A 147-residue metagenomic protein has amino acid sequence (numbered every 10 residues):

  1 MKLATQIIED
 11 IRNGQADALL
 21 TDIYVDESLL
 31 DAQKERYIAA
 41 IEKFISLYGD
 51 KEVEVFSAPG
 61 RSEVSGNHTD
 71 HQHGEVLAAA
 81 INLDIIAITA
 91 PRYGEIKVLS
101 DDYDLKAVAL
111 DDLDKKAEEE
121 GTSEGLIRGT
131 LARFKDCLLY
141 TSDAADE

Functional and structural regions predicted by a protein language model:
M1-A79, I96: N-terminal, positively charged, Ser/Thr/Ala/Gly-biased leader segments that form transit/presequence-like amphipathic
T21-I23, R61-S65, Q72, K106-S123 (+1 more regions): Cysteine-centered functional microenvironments
K43, R133-C137: A generic secondary-structure signal
L47-V53, A117-E120, C137: Cytochrome P450 catalytic-domain "roof"
A80-D84: Extended active-site and interfacial segments that coordinate phosphate-rich ligands in large catalytic machineries
I88-F134: Glycine-rich, flexible beta-strand/loop modules in the N-terminal catalytic cores of phosphate-handling
Y140-E147: Conserved small/polar residues in nucleotide/adenosyl-binding loops
